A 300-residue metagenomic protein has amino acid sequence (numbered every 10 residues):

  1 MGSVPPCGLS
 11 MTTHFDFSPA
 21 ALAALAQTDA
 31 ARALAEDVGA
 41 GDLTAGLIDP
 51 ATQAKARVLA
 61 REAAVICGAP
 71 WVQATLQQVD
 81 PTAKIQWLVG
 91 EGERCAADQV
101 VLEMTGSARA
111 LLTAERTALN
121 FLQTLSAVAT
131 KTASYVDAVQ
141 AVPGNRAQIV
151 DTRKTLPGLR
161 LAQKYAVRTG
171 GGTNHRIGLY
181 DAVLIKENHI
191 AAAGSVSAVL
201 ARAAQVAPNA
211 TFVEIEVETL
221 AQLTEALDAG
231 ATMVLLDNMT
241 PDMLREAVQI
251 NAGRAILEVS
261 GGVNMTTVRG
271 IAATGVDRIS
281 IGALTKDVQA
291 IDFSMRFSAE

Functional and structural regions predicted by a protein language model:
G2-V4: Extreme N-terminal basic, low-complexity initiation segments that serve as generic localization/processing leaders
M11-A229, M233, D242-I250, I256-S260 (+3 more regions): Acidic/glycine-rich phosphate/pyrophosphate-binding loops and surrounding catalytic core that coordinate Mg2+
N238: C-terminal active-site rim and adjoining tail of enzyme catalytic domains
G253-I256, S298-E300: Short acidic, glycine/proline-enriched helix-loop-strand junctions
A283-E300: Short, charged, intrinsically disordered terminal tails
